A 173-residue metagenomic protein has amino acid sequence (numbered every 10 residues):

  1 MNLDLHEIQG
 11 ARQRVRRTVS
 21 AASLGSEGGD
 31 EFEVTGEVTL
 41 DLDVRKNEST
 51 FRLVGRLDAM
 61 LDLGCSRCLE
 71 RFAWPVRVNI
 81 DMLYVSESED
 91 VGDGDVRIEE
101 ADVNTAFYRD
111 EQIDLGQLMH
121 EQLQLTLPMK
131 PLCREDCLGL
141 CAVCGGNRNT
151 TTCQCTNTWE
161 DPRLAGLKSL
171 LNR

Functional and structural regions predicted by a protein language model:
M1-R173: Structured interface patches
